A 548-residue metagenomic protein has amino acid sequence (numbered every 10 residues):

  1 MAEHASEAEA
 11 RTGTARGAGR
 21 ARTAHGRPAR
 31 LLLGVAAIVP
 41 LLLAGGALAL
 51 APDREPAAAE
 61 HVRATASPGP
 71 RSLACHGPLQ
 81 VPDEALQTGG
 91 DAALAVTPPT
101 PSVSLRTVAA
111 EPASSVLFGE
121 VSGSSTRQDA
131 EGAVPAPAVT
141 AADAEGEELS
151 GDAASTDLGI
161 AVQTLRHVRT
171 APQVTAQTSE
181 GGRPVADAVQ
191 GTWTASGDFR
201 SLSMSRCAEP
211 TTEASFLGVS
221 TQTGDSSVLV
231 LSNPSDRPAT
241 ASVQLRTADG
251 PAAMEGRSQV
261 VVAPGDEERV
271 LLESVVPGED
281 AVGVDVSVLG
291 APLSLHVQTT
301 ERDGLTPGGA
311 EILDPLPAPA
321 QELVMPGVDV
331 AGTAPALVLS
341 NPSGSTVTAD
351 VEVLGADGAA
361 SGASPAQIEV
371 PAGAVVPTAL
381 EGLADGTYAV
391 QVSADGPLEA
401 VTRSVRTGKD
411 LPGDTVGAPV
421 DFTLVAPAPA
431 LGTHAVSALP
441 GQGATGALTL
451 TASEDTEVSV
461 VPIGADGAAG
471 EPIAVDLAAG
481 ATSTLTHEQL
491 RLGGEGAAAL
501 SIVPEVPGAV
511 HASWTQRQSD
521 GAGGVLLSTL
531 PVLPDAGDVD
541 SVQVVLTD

Functional and structural regions predicted by a protein language model:
M1-P28: Terminal targeting segments of Actinobacterial cell-envelope proteins
H4, P40-S179, V460-V461, L500-I502 (+2 more regions): Long, low-hydrophobicity ectodomains and other hydrophilic envelope-associated domains
R30-A36, A47-P112, G191-V230, L295-P342 (+2 more regions): Conserved functional hotspot residues at active sites or interaction interfaces
A144-Q173, P251-E279, A359-D385, A468-A497: Intrinsically disordered, low-complexity Pro/Gly/Ser/Thr-rich segments with frequent PxxP/GP/PP motifs and embedded
G151-D303, Q321-G327: Long, acidic/polar, low-complexity amphipathic helices and coiled-coil-like
R169-V189, D280-L289, T387-G396, L492-W514: Short, aromatic- and glycine-rich surface loops/edge beta-strands on solvent-exposed regions
L231-P251, V338-S361, S393-A394, G446-G470 (+1 more regions): Short acidic, flexible loop segments centered on an aromatic residue
Q298, R302, P307-G396: Long, internal scaffold/assembly segments composed of regular secondary structure
